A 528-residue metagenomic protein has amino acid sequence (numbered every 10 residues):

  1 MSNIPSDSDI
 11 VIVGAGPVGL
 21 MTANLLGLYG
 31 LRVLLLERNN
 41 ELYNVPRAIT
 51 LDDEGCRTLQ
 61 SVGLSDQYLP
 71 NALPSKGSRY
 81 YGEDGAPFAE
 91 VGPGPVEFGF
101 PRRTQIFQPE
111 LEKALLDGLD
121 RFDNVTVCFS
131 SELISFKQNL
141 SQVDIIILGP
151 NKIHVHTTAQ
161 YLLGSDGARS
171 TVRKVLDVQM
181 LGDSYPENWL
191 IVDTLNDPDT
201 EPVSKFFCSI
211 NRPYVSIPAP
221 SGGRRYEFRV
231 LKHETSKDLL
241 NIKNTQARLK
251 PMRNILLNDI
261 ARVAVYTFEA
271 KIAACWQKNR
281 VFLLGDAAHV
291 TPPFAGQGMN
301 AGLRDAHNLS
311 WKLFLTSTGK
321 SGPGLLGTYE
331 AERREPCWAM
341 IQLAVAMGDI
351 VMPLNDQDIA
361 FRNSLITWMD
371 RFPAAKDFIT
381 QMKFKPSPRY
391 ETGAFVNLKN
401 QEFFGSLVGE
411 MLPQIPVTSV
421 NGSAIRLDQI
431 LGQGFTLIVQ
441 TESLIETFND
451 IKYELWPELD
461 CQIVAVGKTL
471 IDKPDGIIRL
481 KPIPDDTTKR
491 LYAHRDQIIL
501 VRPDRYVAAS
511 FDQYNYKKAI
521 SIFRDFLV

Functional and structural regions predicted by a protein language model:
M1-D9, V13, Y29, G85 (+3 more regions): Helical substrate-recognition/capping region of FAD-dependent monooxygenase/halogenase enzymes
S6-S8, K152-Y161: Core beta-strand elements of the Rossmann-like FAD/NAD(P) dinucleotide-binding domain in flavoenzyme oxidoreductases
G19-L20: N-terminal Rossmann-fold NAD(P) dinucleotide-binding loop
G27-R47: Glycine-rich FAD pyrophosphate-binding loop
R47, L51-D120, A219: Active-site-adjacent segment of FAD-dependent monooxygenases/related oxidoreductases
L116-G118, L140-D144, Y161, S165-F268 (+1 more regions): Conserved FAD-binding catalytic core of PHBH/FMO-like flavoproteins
F129-V143: A conserved short coil-to-beta-strand element within the FAD-binding core of flavoproteins
L239-A301, S321, L326, P336 (+3 more regions): FAD/FMN-dependent oxidoreductases across multiple families
